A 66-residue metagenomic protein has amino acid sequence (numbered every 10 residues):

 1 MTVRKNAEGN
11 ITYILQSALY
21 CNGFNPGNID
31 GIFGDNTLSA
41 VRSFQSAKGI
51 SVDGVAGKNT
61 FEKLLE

Functional and structural regions predicted by a protein language model:
M1-G31: Acidic, Ser/Thr/Pro/Gly-enriched interdomain connector segments
N22, A47-I50: Short capping motifs at secondary-structure boundaries
T37, T60: Ser/Thr-centric signal marking residues that sit in or immediately flank functional binding/regulatory motifs
V41: Conserved hydrophobic/aromatic packing and binding residues within compact polymer-binding modules
F44: Conserved PDZ fold ligand-binding element
F61-E66: Short, basic amphipathic alpha-helical segments that act as recognition/interaction helices in nucleic-acid-binding
